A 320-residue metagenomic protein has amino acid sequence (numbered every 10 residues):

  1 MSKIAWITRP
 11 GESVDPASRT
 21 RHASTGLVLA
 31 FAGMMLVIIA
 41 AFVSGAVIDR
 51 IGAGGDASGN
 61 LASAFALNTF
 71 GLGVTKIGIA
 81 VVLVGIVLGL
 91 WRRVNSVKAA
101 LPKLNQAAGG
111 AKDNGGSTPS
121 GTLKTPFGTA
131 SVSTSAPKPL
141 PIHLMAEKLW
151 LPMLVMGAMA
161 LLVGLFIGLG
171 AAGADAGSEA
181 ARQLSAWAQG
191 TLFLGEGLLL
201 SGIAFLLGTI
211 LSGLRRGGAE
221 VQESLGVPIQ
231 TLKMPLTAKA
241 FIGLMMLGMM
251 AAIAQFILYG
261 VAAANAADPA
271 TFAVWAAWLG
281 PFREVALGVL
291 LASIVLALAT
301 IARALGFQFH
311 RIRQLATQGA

Functional and structural regions predicted by a protein language model:
M1-A23, G110-A146, Q222-L232: Cytosolic juxtamembrane N-terminal segments of multi-pass membrane proteins
P16-M34, L140-A158, L232-M246: Alpha-helical transmembrane segments and their helix-start/interface "positive-inside/aromatic belt" motifs in integral
R21-H22, G59-G115, L144, E179-G243 (+1 more regions): Extended alpha-helical segments
M34-A40, V82-G85, G157-G164, L199 (+2 more regions): Helical transmembrane-bundle signal
L36-K76: Compact, basic/aliphatic-enriched, mixed alpha/beta core segments that act as assembly/interaction modules in small
I39-D56, V163-A180, I253-P269: Membrane-helix interface motif
